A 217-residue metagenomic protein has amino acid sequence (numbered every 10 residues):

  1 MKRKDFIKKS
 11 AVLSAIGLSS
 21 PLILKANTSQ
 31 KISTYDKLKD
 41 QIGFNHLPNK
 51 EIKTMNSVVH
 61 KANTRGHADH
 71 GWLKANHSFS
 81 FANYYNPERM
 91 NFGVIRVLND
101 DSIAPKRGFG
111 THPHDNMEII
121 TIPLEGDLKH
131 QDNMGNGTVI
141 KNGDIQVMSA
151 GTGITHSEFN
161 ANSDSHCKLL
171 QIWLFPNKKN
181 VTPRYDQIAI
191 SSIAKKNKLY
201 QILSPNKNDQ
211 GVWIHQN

Functional and structural regions predicted by a protein language model:
D5-A26: N-terminal export signals
L22-M55: C-terminal segment of N-terminal export signals and the immediately downstream linker at the start of the mature
G43, L47-Y85: N-terminal signal-anchor module of multipass membrane proteins
D69-P113, M117-E118, L169, A189-N217: A short glycine-rich, His/Asp/Glu-containing loop-to-beta-strand
G108-G110, D127-H130, Q146-V147, G151-F159: Histidine-centered metal-chelating micro-motifs
D115-K129, W173-P176: Short, conserved beta-strand element in jelly-roll/cupin
M134-S149: Short acidic-glycine-tyrosine-enriched beta hairpin
A150-N180: Ligand-binding loop in jelly-roll beta-barrel domains
